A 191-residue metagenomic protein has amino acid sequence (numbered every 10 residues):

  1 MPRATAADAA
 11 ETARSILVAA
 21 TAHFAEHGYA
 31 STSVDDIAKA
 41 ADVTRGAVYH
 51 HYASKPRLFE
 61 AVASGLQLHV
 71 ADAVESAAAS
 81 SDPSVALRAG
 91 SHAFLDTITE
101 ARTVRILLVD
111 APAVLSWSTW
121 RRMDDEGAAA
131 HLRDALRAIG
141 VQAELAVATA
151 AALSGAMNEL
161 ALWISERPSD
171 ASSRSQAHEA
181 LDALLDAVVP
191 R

Functional and structural regions predicted by a protein language model:
M1-H27, S31-V43, P56-E60: Basic, helix-initiating cap at the start of DNA-binding domains
G46: Key DNA-contact positions within bacterial/archaeal DNA-binding proteins
Y49-Y52, P56: A short His-aromatic
E60-L66: Alpha-helical DNA-contacting segments of helix-turn-helix folds
A61, E75-R102, T149, L153: Hydrophobic alpha-helical connector segments
L68-A71, L115-G140, V147-A151, S175-D182 (+1 more regions): Amphipathic alpha-helical packing segments from all-alpha helical-bundle domains
L95-A138, L162-E166: Short secondary-structure transition hinges
